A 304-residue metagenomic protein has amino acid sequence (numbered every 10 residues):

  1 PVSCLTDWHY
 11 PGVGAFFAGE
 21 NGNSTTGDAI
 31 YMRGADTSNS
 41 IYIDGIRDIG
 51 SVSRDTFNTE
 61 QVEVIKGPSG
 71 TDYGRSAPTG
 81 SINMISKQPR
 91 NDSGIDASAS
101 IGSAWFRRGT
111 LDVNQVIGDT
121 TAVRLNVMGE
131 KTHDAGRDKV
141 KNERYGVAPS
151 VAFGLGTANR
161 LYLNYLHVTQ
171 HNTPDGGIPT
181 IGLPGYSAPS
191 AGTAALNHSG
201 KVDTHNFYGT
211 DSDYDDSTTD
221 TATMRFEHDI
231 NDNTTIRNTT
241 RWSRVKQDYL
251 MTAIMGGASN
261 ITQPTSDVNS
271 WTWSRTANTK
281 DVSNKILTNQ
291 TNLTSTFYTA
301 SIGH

Functional and structural regions predicted by a protein language model:
P1-D92: Acidic, small-polar-rich N-terminal luminal/periplasmic segments of exported/outer-membrane proteins
V2, G118-T120, G154-A158, N231-N233 (+2 more regions): Outer-membrane beta-barrel channels and translocator barrels
G27, T79, F106-R108, R144-G146 (+3 more regions): Transmembrane beta-barrel architecture of outer-membrane proteins
M32, L111-Q115, P149-F153, M224-H228 (+1 more regions): Residues on the lipid-exposed face of transmembrane beta-strands in outer-membrane beta-barrel proteins
N58-E60, T71-V147, L155-R160, D220: Outer-membrane beta-barrel translocator/receptor signature
G94-D96, A122, A158-N164, E227-D229 (+2 more regions): Membrane-spanning beta-strand positions in outer-membrane beta-barrel proteins
E130-A135, N142, V147-D229, Q247-N284: Acidic/polar loop-and-plug regions of large Gram-negative outer-membrane beta-barrel proteins
A222-R244, R275-H304: Face-selective signature of the C-terminal outer-membrane beta-barrel domain
